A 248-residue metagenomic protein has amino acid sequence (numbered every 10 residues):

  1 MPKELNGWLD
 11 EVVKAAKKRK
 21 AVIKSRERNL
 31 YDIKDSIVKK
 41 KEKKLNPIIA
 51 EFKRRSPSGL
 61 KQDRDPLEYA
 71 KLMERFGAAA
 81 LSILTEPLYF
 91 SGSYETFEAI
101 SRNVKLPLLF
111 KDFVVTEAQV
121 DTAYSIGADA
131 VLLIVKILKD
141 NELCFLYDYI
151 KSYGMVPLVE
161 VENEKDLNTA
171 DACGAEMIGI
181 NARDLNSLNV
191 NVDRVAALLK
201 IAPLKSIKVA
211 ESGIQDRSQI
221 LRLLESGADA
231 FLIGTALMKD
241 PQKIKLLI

Functional and structural regions predicted by a protein language model:
M1-L108, V115-E117, Y149, M155-E176 (+3 more regions): Conserved N-terminal beta1-alpha1 strand-loop-helix module at the mouth
K3, I126-I137, P157-K165, N181-L185 (+1 more regions): Short secondary-structure transition/capping segments
G77-A78, N103-L106, S125-V131, K151-M155 (+3 more regions): Glycine-enriched alpha-helix->loop->beta-strand junction motifs that scaffold or abut catalytic
S82-I83, L109-F110, L132-L133, P157 (+2 more regions): Short catalytic-loop micro-motif centered on adjacent basic/acidic residues
I83, S125-E142, G179-L188, A228-L246: Glycine-rich phosphate-binding active-site loops on the catalytic face of alpha/beta enzymes
I100-K151: Hydrophobic, well-structured mid-protein blocks that either form specific transmembrane helices
D121, N168, L221: Alpha-helical elements of the RecA-like P-loop NTPase motor core of helicases
M177-S226: Catalytic-face loop-and-helix region of soluble metabolic enzyme cores
